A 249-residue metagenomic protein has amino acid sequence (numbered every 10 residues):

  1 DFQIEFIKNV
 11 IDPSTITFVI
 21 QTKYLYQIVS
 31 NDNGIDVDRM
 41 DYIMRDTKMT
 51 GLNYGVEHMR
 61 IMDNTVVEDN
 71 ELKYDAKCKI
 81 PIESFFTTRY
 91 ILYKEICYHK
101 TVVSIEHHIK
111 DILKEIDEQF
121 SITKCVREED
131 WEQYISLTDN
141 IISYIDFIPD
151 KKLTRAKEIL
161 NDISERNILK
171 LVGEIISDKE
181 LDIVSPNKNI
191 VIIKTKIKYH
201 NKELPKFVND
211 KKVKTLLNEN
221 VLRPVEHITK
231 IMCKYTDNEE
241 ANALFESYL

Functional and structural regions predicted by a protein language model:
F2-L249: Histidine-centered, transition-metal-coordinating active-site segments
